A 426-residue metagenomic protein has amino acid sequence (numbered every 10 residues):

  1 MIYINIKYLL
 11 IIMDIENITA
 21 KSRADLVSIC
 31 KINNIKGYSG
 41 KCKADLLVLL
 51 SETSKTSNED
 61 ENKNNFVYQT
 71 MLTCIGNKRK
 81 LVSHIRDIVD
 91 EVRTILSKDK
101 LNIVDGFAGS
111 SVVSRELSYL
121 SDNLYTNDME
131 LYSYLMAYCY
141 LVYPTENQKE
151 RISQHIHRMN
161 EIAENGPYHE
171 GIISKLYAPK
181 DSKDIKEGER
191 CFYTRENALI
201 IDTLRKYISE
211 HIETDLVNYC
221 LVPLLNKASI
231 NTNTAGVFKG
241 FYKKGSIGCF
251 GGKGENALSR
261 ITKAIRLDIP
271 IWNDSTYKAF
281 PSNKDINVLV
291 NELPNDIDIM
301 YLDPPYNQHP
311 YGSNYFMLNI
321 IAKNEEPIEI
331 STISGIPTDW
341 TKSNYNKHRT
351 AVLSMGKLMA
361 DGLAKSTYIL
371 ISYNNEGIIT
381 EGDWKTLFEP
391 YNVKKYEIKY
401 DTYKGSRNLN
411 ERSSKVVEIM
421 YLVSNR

Functional and structural regions predicted by a protein language model:
M1-N58: Basic helix-extension-helix modules of the SAP/HeH family
N58-N102, V112, E116-Y119: S-adenosyl-L-methionine
N62, F66, V82, D87 (+2 more regions): SAM-dependent nucleic-acid methyltransferase catalytic core
L101, D122, I297-D298, T367: Conserved acidic residues
L101-E161, Y177, R205-S209, N218 (+2 more regions): SAM cofactor-binding core of SAM-dependent methyltransferases, primarily the Rossmann-like beta-alpha-beta module
N307-K365: SAM-dependent methyltransferase catalytic-core segment centered on the flexible catalytic loop and adjoining short
K342-N392, E397-I398: Conserved Class I SAM-dependent methyltransferase catalytic core
E381-R426: Class I S-adenosyl-L-methionine
